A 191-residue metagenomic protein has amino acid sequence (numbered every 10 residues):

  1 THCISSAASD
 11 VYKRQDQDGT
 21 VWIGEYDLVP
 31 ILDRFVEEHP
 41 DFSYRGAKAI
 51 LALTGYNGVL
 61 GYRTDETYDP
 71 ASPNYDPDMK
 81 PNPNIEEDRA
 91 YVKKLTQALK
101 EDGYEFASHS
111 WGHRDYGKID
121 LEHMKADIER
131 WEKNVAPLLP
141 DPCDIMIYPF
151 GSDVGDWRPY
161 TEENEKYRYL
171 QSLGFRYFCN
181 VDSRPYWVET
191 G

Functional and structural regions predicted by a protein language model:
T1-A8, Y12: Single conserved hydrophobic/aromatic residue that forms the stacking wall/gate of nucleotide- or nucleobase-binding
D10-R89: Extended, charge-rich helix/loop segments that form flexible, surface "patches" used to engage negatively charged
W22-A52, Y104-E105, S110, L121-S152: CE4/NodB-like, metal-dependent polysaccharide N-deacetylase domain that modifies extracellular/periplasmic N-acetylated
V29-D33, D41, K93-Q97, N164-Q171: Short amphipathic alpha-helical segments and helix-helix/interface helices
T54-V59, F150-W157: Short, internal active-site loops enriched in acidic
R63-E105, W111-L139, R158-P159: Alpha-helical scaffold elements lining the catalytic groove of polysaccharide deacetylases
S110-D115, N134, L138, C143-I145 (+2 more regions): His/Asp/Glu-enriched short active-site or ligand-binding loop at hydrolase and phosphoryl-transfer sites
